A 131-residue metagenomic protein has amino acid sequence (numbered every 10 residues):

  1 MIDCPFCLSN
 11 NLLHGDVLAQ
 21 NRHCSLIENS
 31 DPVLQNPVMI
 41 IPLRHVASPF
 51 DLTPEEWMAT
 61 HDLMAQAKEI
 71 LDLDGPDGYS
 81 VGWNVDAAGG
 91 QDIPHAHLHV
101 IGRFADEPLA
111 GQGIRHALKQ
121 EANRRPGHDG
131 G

Functional and structural regions predicted by a protein language model:
M1-G131: HIT superfamily nucleotide-processing domains
